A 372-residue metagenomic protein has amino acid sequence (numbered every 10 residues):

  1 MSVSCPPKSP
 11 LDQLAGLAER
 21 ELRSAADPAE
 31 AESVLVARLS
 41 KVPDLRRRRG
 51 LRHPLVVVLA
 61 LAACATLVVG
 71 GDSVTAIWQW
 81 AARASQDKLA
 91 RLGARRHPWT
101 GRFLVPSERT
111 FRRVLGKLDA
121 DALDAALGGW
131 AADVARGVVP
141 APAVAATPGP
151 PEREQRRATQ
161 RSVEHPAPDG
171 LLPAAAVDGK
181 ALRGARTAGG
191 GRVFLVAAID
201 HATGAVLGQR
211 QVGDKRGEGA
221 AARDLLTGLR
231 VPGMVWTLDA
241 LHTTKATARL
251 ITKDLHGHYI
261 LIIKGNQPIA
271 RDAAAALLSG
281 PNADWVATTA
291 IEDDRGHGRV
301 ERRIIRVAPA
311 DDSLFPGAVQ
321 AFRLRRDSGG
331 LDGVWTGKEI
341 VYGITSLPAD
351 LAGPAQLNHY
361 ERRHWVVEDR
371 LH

Functional and structural regions predicted by a protein language model:
M1-A176, A185, A197-Q209, R223: Dynamic "connector" segments at or just before major functional cores
S4, I260-R363: An anionic, glycine-rich sequence signature occurring as long contiguous blocks
L61, I77, S107, A175-K180 (+7 more regions): Short, conserved catalytic/metal-binding motifs centered on acidic residues
S162-P166, K180-T187, A248-R249, D332: A generic local secondary-structure boundary/capping motif
A181, D200, Q211, A240 (+2 more regions): Short, structured patches in soluble enzyme cores that scaffold and shape functional sites
R186-G189, A246-L250, R271-A275: Short acidic, glycine/serine/threonine-rich loops at helix termini
R186-M234: Electropositive, glycine- and tryptophan-enriched low-complexity nucleic-acid-binding patches
G219, R223-K264: Domain-level cores of phosphate- or acyl-group-handling catalytic modules
